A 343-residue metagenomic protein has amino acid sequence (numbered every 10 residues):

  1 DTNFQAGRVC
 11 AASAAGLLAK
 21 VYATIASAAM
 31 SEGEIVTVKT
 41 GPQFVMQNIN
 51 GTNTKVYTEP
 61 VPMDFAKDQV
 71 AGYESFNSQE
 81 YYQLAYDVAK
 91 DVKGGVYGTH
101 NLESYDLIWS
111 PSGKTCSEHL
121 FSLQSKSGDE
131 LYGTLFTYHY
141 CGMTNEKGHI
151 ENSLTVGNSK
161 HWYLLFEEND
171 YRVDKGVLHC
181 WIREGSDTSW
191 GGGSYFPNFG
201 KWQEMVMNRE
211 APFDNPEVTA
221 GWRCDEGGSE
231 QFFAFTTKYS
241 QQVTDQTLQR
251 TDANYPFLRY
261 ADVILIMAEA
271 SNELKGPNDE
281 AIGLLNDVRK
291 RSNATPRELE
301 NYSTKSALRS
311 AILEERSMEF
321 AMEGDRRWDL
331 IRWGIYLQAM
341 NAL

Functional and structural regions predicted by a protein language model:
D1, Q79-K93, I282-R289, R309: Hydrophobic core segments within long, regular secondary-structure runs in both alpha- and beta-rich folds
N3-Q5, C10, L17, Y81 (+3 more regions): Structural signature of alpha-solenoid helical repeat junctions
R8-A12, K20-F213, M340: An aromatic- and glycine-enriched ligand-binding surface/loop that stacks and positions planar moieties
T24, A28-S31, S78, I266 (+2 more regions): Alpha-helix C-terminal capping/termination sites
Y171-V288: C-terminal substrate/ligand-recognition segments
S271-L274, A281-L343: C-terminal structured "cap/appendage" subdomains that terminate the fold
